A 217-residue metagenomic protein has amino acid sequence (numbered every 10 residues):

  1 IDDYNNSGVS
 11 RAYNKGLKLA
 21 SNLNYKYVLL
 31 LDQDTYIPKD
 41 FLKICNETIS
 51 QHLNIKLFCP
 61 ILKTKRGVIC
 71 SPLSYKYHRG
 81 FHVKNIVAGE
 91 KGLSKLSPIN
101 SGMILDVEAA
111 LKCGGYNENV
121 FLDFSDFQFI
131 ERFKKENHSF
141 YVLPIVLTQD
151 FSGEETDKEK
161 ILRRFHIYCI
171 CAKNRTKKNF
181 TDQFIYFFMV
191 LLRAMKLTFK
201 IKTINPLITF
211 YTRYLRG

Functional and structural regions predicted by a protein language model:
Y4-A20: Glycine-rich, basic loop-to-helix element that forms the pyrophosphate-binding segment of sugar-nucleotide handling
S7, D34-Y36, V120: Acidic metal-phosphate-binding loop of nucleotide-sugar-dependent transferases
Y25-Y36: Short beta-strand-to-loop acidic/aromatic patch adjacent to the donor-nucleotide binding site
D40-P72: Conserved donor NDP-sugar-binding/catalytic core segment of glycosyltransferases
Y75-L96: Short, flexible, basic/aromatic active-site loop/helix in glycosyltransferases
S97-P98, M103-L105, A109-G114, N119-P144: A short, conserved alpha-helix in the catalytic core of glycosyltransferases
V142-E159: Active-site donor/metal-binding and catalytic loop motifs of nucleotide-sugar-dependent glycosylation enzymes
E159-G217: Non-catalytic, C-terminal membrane-associated alpha-helical segments of glycosyltransferases
